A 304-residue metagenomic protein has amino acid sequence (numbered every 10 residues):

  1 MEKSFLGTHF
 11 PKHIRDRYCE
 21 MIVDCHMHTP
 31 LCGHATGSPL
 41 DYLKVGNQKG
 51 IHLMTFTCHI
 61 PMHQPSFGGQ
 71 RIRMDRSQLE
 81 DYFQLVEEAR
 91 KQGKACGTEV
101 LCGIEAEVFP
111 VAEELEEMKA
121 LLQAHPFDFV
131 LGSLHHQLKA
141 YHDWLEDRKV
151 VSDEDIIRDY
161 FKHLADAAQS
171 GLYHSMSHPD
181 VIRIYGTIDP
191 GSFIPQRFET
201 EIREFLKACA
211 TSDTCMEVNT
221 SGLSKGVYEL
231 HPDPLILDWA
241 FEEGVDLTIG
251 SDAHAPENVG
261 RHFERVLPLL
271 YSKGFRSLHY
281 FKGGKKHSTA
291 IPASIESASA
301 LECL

Functional and structural regions predicted by a protein language model:
M1-E113, Y185-Q196, A255-R261, C303: An N-terminally biased module of ancient metal coordination in phosphate/nucleic-acid-related enzymes
E2-T29, P39, D189-L304: Charged catalytic cores and adjacent phosphate/nucleic-acid-binding surfaces used for phosphate/nucleic-acid chemistry
V23-M27, M54-F56, V100-I104, V130-G132 (+3 more regions): Hydrophobic faces of well-ordered beta-strands that scaffold small-molecule active sites in alpha/beta enzyme cores
N47, Q123, A168-Q169, F241 (+1 more regions): Non-catalytic positions within long, well-ordered alpha-helices that form the structural scaffold/packing of enzyme
I51, F127, L172-Y173, V245 (+1 more regions): A structural motif
I60, H136, I182, G222 (+1 more regions): Flexible, active-site-proximal loop/turn residues at the rims of small-molecule/cofactor binding pockets and catalytic
P65-S66, Y141-H142, V227-Y228, V259: Short glycine-/acidic-enriched loop or helix-start segments at secondary-structure transitions that form or flank
G68, I72-T211, S294-L304: Extended substrate/RNA-proximal surfaces in nucleic-acid metabolism proteins
